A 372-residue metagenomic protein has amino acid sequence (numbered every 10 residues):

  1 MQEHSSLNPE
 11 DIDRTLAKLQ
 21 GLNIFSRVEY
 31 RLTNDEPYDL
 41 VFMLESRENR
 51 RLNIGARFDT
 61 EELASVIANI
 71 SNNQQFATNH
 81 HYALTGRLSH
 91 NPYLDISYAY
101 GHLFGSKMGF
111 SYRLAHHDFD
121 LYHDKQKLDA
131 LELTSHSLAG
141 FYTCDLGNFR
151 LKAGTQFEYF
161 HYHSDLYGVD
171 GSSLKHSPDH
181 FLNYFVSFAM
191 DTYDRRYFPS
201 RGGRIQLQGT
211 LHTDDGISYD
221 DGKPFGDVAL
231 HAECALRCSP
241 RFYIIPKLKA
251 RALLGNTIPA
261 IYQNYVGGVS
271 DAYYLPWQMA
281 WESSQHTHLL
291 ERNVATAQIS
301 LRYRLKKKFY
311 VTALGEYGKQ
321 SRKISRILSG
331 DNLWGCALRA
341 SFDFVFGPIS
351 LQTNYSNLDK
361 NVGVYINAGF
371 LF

Functional and structural regions predicted by a protein language model:
M1-N8: Acidic, glycine-rich low-complexity/disordered segments
N8-D39, M43-Y197, V266-A280, T287-A295 (+2 more regions): Gram-negative/organellar outer-membrane beta-barrel architecture
A115-H117, E158-F160, L207-G216, R251-L253 (+1 more regions): Short glycine-rich beta-strand segments
E132, P178, P199, G222 (+1 more regions): A generic structural micro-feature
G154, I245-K249, T312-L314: Outer-envelope exported proteins of Gram-negative bacteria
F185-A189, Y193-K306: C-terminal outer-membrane beta-barrel translocator/porin domains of Gram-negative envelope proteins and their
S300-W334: C-terminal hydrophobic structural anchor segments that stabilize assembly/packing rather than catalytic chemistry
C336-D343: C-terminal structured domain segments
